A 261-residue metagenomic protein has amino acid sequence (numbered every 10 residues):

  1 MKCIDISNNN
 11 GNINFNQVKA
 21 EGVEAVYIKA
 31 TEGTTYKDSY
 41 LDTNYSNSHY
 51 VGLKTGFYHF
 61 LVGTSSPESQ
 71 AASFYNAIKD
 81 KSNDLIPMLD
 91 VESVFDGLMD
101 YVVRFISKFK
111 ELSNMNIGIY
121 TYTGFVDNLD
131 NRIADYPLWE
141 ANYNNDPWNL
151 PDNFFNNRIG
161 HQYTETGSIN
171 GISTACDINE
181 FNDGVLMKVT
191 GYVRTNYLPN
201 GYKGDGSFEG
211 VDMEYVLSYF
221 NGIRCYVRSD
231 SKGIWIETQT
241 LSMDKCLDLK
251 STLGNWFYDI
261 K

Functional and structural regions predicted by a protein language model:
M1-E21, Y27-I106, K110-M115: Substrate-binding cleft of extracellular glycoside hydrolase catalytic domains
M1-N8, N131-T190: Functionally critical loop-and-helix segments that line ligand-binding/catalytic clefts of soluble enzyme domains
I6-N9, I28-E32, L53, Y58-G63 (+7 more regions): Active-site-proximal beta-strand/loop segments in catalytic clefts of secreted hydrolases
N12-F15, V126-N128, D244-C246: Short, well-ordered alpha-helical microsegments
Y50-G52, S82, L112-N114, I133-D135 (+3 more regions): Short, well-ordered coil/turn elements that cap or connect secondary structure elements
T55, M115-I117, L138, C225 (+1 more regions): Hydrophobic anchor at the start of a short beta-strand that flanks the dinucleotide cofactor-binding loop
F57-F60, M187-K261: Solvent-exposed beta-strand motifs enriched in subsets of small alpha/beta binding domains, especially certain
N83-N153: Catalytic domains of cell-wall/extracellular-matrix polysaccharide-remodeling enzymes, centered on de-N-acetylation
